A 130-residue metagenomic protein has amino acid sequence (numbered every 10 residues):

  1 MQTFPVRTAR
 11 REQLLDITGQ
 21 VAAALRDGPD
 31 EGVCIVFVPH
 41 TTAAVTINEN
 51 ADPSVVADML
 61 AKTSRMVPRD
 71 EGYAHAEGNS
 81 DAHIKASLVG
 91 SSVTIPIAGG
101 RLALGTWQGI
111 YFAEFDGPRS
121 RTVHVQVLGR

Functional and structural regions predicted by a protein language model:
M1-R130: Active-site histidine-anchored catalytic micro-motif
